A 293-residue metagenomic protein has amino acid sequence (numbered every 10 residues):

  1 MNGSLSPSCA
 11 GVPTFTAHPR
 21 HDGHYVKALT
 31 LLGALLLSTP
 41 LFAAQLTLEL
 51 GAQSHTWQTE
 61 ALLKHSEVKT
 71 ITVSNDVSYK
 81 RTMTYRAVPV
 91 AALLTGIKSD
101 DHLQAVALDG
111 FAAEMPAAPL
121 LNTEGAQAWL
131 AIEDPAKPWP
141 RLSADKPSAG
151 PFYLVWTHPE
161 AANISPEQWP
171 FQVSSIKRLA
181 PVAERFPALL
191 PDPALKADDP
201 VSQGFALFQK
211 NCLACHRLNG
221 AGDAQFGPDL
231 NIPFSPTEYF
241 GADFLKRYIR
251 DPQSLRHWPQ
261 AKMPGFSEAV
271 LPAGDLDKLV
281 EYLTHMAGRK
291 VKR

Functional and structural regions predicted by a protein language model:
S38-P40: N-terminal signal peptide c-region/cleavage motif recognized by signal peptidases
A44-A180, R293: Structured, non-membrane catalytic/scaffold regions adjacent to prosthetic-group chemistry
V182-L207: Electrostatic cytochrome c docking/interface patches
G204-N219, L245, M263, L279-L283: The canonical Cys-X-X-Cys-His
R217-R250: Gly/Gly-Pro-rich "capping" loops immediately C-terminal to redox-active cysteine motifs in periplasmic/lumenal
Q225-N231, D251-V280, M286, K290-R293: Axial heme c-ligation environment in periplasmic c-type cytochrome domains
